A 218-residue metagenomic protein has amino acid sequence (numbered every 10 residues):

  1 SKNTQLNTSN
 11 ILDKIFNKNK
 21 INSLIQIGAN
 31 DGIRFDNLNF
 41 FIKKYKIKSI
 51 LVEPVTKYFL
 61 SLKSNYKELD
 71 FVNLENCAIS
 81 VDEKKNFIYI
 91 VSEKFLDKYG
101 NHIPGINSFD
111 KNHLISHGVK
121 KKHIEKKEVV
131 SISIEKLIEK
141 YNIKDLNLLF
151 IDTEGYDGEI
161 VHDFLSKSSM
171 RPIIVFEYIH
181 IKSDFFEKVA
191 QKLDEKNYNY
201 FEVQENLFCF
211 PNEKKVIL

Functional and structural regions predicted by a protein language model:
S1-L218: Phosphate/nucleotide-binding beta-alpha loop and adjacent structural elements of enzyme active sites
